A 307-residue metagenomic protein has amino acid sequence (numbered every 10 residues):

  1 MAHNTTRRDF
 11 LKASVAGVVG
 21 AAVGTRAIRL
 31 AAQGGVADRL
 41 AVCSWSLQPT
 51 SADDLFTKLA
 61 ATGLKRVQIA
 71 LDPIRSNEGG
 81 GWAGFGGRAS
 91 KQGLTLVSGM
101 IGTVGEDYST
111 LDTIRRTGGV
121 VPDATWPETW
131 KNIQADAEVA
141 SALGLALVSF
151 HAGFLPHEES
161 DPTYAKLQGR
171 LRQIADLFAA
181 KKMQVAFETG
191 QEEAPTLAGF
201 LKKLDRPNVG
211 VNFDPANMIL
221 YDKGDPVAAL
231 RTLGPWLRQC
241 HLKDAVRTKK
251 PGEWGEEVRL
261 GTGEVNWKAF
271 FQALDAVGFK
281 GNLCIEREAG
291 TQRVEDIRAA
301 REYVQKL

Functional and structural regions predicted by a protein language model:
M1-V18: N-terminal secretory signal peptides and thylakoid transit peptides that target proteins across membranes
S14-A27, D54, E106-G210: Active-site acidic/histidine proton-transfer and metal-coordination neighborhood in alpha/beta enzyme cores
T25-T50, D54-T62: C-terminal segment of N-terminal export signals and the immediately downstream linker at the start of the mature
V42, L59, V67, A140 (+4 more regions): Conserved, mostly hydrophobic/aromatic
W45-A52, L71-G81, L155-S160, G190-P195 (+3 more regions): Acidic-and-aromatic substrate-binding clefts and catalytic sites of carbohydrate-active enzymes
Q48-L59, T129-E138, K223-A229: Short, acidic/polar
F56-A61, G80-S98, A137-G144, D176-A180 (+3 more regions): Acidic (Asp/Glu)-rich catalytic clusters
R66-V67, G99, Q168-E264, F271: Acidic/histidine-rich catalytic cores of soluble enzymes
